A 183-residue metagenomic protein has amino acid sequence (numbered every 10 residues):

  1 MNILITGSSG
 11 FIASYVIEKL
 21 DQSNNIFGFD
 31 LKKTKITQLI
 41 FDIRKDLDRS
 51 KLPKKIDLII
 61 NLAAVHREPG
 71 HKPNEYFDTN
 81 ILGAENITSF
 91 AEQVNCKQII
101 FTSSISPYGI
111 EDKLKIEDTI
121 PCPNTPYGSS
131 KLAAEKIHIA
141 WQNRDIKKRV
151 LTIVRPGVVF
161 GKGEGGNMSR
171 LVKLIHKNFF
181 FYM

Functional and structural regions predicted by a protein language model:
I3-Q22: N-terminal Rossmann NAD(P)H-binding glycine-rich loop of SDR-like oxidoreductase domains
L31-D46: Rossmann-fold cofactor-recognition segment
I43-L82, F90, Y108: NAD(P)H-binding glycine-rich loop region in Rossmannoid oxidoreductase-like domains and their noncatalytic homologs
E75-N86, P121, T125, S129-L132: Glycine-rich NAD(P)-binding loop of the Rossmann-fold in SDR/ketoreductase-type enzymes
N86-P126, R149-T152: Conserved Rossmann-fold NAD(P)-dependent oxidoreductase catalytic core, especially the SDR/UDP-sugar
T125-T152: Active-site Tyr-X1-5-Lys
L132, K147, F160-R170: Glycine/proline-rich active-site loop of Rossmann-fold NAD(P)-dependent oxidoreductases
K173-M183: A conserved pocket-lining segment of Rossmann-fold NAD(P)-dependent short-chain dehydrogenase/reductase
